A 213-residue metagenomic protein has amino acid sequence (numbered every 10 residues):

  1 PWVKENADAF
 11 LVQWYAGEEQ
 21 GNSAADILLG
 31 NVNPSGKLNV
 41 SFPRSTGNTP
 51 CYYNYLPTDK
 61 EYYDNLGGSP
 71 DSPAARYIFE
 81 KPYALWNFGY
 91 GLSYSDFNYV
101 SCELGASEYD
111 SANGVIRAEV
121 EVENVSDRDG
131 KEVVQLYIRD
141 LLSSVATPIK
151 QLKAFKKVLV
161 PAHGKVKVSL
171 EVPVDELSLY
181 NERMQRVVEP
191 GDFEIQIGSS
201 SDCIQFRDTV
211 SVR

Functional and structural regions predicted by a protein language model:
W2-K131, Y137, P190, E194-G198 (+1 more regions): Secreted, periplasmic, or luminal enzymes acting at the cell surface/secretory milieu
S107, R128, S144, E176-S178 (+1 more regions): Residue-level signal for secondary-structure boundary sites
V115-R117, K165-S169, Q205-R207: Intrinsic-disorder/low-complexity, polar/charged segments enriched in Ser/Thr/Lys/Arg/Asp/Glu/Gln
D127-S144, K150-L152: Short acidic, flexible loop segments centered on an aromatic residue
S143, V158, Q196-S200: Hydrophobic alpha-helical segments
S144-Y180, M184: Intrinsically disordered, low-complexity Pro/Gly/Ser/Thr-rich segments with frequent PxxP/GP/PP motifs and embedded
P173-R213: Terminal connector regions
